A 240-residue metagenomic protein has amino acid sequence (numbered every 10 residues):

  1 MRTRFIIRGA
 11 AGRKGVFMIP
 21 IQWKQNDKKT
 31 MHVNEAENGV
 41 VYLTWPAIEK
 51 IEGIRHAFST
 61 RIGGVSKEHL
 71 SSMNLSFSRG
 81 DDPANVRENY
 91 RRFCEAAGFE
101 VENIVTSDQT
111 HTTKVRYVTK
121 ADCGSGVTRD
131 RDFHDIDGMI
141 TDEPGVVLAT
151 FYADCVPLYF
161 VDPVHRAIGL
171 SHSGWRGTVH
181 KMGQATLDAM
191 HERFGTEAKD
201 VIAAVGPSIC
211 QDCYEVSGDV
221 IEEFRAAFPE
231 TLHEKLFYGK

Functional and structural regions predicted by a protein language model:
M1-R2, M18: Accessible peptide chain termini
R2-G9: Ser/Thr/Pro/Gly-rich low-complexity, intrinsically disordered segments
G12-K240: Active-site microenvironment for binding and transforming phosphate-containing groups
